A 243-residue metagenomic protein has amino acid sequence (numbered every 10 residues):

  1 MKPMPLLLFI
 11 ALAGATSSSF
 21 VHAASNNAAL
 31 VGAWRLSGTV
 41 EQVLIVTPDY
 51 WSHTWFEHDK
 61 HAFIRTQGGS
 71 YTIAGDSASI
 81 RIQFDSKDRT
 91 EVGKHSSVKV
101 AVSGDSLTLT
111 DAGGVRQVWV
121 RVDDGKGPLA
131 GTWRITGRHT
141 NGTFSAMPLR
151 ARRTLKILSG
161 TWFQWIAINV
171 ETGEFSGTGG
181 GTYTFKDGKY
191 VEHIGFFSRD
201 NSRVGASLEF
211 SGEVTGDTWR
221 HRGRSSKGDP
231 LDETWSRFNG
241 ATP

Functional and structural regions predicted by a protein language model:
M1-L7: Positively charged n-region of N-terminal signal peptides that target proteins for export
L7-S17: Bacterial N-terminal signal peptides
S17-G75, S79-T178, K189-P243: Lipid interaction determinants
G180-F185: Beta-propeller blade signature
